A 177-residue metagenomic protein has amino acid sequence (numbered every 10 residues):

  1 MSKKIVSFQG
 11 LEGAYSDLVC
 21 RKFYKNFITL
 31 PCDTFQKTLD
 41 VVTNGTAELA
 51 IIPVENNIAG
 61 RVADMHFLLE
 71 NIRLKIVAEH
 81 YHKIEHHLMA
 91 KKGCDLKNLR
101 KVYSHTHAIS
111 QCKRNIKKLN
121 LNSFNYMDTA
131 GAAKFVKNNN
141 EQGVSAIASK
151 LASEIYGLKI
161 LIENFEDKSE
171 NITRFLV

Functional and structural regions predicted by a protein language model:
M1-V177: Domain-level signature for soluble enzymes in the chorismate/prephenate branch of the shikimate pathway
